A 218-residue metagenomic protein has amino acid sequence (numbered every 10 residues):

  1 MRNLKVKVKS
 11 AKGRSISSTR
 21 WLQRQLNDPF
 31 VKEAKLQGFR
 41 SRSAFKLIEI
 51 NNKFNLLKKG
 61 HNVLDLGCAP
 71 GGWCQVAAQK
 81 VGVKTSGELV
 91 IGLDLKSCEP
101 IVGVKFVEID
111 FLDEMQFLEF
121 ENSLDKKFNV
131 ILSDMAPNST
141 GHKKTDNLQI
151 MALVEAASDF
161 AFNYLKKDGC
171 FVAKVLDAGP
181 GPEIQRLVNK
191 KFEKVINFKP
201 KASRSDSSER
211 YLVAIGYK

Functional and structural regions predicted by a protein language model:
R2-K59: Class I SAM-dependent methyltransferase Rossmann-like catalytic core, especially the SAM/SAH-binding loop
K59-A69: Conserved class I S-adenosyl-L-methionine
H61, E88, G169: Glycine-centered, small-residue-biased loops immediately flanking beta-strands in adenine/cofactor-binding cores
P70-K84: Conserved SAM-binding loop of SAM-dependent methyltransferases across substrates and taxa, primarily the Class I
K84, L165-C170: Short glycine-dipeptide loop
L93-T140: S-adenosyl-L-methionine
M151-K167: A short glycine-rich, Lys/Arg-flanked "PGG" loop and its adjoining helix->strand segment in the class I
D177-K218: Class I S-adenosyl-L-methionine
